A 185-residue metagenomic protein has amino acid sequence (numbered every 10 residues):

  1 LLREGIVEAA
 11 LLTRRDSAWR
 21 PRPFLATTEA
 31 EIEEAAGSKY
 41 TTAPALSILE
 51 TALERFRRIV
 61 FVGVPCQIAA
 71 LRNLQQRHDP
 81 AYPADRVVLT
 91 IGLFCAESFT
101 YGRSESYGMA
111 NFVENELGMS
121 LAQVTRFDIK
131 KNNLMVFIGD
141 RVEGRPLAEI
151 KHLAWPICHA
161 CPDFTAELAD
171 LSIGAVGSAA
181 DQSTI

Functional and structural regions predicted by a protein language model:
L1-I185: Iron-sulfur-associated redox domains of electron-transfer enzymes in respiratory and anaerobic energy metabolism
